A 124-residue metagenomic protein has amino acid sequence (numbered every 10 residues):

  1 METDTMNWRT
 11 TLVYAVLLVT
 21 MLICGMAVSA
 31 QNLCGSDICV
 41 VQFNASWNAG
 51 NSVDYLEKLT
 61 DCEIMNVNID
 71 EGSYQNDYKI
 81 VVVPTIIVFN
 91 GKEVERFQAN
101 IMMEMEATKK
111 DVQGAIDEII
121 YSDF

Functional and structural regions predicted by a protein language model:
E2-V16: Bacterial N-terminal signal peptides that target proteins for export
Y14-G25: Bacterial N-terminal signal peptides
A30-D61: Local sequence-structure signature of Cys/Sec-based thiol-disulfide redox active-site neighborhoods
S46-A49, G72, E93-V94, M102-M103: Solvent-exposed loop/turn segments at secondary-structure junctions within structured extracellular/periplasmic domains
I64-N66: Conserved beta-strand scaffold positions in the cores of enzyme catalytic domains, especially in NTP/NDP-utilizing
N68-Y74: N-terminal post-signal-peptidase region of extra-cytosolic proteins
Y78-F89: Structural micro-motif
F89-F124: Non-catalytic, surface beta->alpha helical segment in thiol-disulfide oxidoreductase systems
